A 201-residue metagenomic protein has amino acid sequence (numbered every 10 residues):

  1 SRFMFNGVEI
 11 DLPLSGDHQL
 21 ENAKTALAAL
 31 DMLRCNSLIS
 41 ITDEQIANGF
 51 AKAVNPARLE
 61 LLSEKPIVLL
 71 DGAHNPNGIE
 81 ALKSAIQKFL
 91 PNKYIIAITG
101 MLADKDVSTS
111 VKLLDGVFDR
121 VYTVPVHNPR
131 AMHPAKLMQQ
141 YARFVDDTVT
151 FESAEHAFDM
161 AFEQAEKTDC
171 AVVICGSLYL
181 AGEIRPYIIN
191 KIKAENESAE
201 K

Functional and structural regions predicted by a protein language model:
S1-R2, I67-V68, P76, V111-A171: C-terminal helical cap/extension that packs against the catalytic core of soluble nucleotide-cofactor enzymes
M4-R120: Nucleotide phosphate-binding/pyrophosphate-handling subdomain across enzymes that bind or process nucleotide phosphates
L33-S37, I86, Y141, A165 (+1 more regions): Active-site catalytic pocket residues across diverse enzymes, especially alpha/beta-hydrolases
V126-R130, K193-K201: Short, flexible loop segments at boundaries between secondary-structure elements
S177: Active-site-proximal loop/hinge segments that shape catalytic or ion-binding/gating pockets
L180-G182: Short, active-site-adjacent cap segments at secondary-structure transitions
